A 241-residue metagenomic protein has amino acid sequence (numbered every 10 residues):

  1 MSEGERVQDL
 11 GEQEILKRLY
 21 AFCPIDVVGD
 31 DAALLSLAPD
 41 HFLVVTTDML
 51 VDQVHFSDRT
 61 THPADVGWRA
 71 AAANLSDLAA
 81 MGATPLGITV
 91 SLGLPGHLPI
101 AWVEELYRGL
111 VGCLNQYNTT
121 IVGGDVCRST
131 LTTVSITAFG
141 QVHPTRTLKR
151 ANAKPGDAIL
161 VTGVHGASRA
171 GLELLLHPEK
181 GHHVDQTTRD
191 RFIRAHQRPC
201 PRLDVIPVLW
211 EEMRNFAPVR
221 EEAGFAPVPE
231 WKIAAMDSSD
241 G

Functional and structural regions predicted by a protein language model:
M1-G241: Helix-biased detector of long, well-ordered alpha-helical tracts
